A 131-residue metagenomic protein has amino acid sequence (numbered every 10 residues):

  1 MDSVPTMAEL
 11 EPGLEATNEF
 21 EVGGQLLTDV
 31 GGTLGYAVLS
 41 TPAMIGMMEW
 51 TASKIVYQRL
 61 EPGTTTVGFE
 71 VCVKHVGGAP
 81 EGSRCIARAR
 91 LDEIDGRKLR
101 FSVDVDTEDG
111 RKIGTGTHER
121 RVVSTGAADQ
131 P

Functional and structural regions predicted by a protein language model:
M1-P5, Q130-P131: Basic/polar N-terminal segments that are highly enriched at the extreme N-terminus, encompassing both cleavable
V4-S40: Catalytic strand-loop segment that frames the active site of acyl-thioester-processing enzymes
P12, P80-E81, R90-P131: HotDog/MaoC-like acyl-thioester-processing domains
E19-G23, K74, E119-R121: Generic structural detector for well-ordered beta-strands
T41-I45: Conserved N-terminal beta-strand and adjoining loop/helix that marks the start of the Nudix/MutT-like hydrolase domain
A52-I86: Hydrophobic beta-strand-centered segment that forms part of the acyl-chain substrate-binding groove
